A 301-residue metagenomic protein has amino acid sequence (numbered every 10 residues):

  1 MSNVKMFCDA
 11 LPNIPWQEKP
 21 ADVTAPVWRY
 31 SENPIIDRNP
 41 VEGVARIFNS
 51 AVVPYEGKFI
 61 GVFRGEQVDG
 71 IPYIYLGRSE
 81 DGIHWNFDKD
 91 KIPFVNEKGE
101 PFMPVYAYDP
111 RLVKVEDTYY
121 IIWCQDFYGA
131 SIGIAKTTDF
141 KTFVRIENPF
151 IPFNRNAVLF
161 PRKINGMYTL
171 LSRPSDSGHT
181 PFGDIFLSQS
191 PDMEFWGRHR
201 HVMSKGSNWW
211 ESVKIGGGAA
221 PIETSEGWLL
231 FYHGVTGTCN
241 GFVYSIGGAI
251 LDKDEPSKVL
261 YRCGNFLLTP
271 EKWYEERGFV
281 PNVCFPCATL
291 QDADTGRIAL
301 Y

Functional and structural regions predicted by a protein language model:
M1-V105, V113-V213, I222-N282, D292-Y301: Beta-rich carbohydrate-recognition and catalytic domains
G218-A220: Active-site/ligand-binding surface loops and adjacent short beta/alpha elements that line catalytic pockets across
C287, Q291: C-terminal substrate/ligand-recognition segments
